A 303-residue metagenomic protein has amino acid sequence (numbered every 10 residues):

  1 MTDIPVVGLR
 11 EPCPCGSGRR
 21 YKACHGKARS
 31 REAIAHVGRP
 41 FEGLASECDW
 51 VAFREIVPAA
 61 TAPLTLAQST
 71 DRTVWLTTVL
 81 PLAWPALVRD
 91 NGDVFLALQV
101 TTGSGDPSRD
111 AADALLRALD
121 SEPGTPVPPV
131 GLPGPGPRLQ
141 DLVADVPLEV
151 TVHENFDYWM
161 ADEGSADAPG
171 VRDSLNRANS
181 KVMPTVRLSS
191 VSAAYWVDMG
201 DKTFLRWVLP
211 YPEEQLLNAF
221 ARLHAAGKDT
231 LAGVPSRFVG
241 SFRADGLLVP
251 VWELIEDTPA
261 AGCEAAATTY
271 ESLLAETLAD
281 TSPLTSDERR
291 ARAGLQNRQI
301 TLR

Functional and structural regions predicted by a protein language model:
M1-A67: Acidic/negatively charged segments and metal-coordination signatures
M1-V6, R206-A219, L278, S282-T285: Membrane-interacting alpha-helical segments
C13, V94, L205: A broad, low-specificity signal marking well-ordered, structured residues that form hydrophobic/aromatic
H25-K27, L87, D106-D110, V127 (+3 more regions): Generic alpha-helix signal with a bias toward terminal, lower-confidence helices and secondary-structure junctions
A45-V150, E154, Y158, D162-P169: Phosphate/adenylate-binding glycine loop and adjacent helical scaffold
S46, S108, L209, E213 (+2 more regions): Intrinsic-disorder-associated interaction segments
D113-T258: Extended, well-ordered protein cores
P235-R303: Alpha-helical oligomerization segments
